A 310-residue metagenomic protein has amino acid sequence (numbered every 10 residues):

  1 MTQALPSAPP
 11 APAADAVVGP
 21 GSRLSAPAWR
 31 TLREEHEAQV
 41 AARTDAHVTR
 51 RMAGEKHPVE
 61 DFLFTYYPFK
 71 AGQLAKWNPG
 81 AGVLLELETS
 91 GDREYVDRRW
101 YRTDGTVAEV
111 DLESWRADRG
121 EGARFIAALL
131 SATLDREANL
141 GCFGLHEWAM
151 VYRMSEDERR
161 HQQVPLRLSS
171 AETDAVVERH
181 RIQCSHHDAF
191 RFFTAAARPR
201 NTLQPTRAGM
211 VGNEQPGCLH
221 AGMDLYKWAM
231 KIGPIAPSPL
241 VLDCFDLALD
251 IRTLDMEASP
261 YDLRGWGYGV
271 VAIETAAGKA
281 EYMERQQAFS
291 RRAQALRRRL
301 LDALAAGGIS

Functional and structural regions predicted by a protein language model:
T2-L129, W266-S310: Active-site acidic/histidine clusters and adjacent loop/turn architecture that either coordinate catalytic ions
Y66, G72-P79, T202-A208, E214 (+1 more regions): Structured soluble/peripheral alpha/beta segments that form catalytic or ligand/cofactor-binding pockets
L74-A81, L145, Y152-D157, H180 (+4 more regions): Generic alpha-helix signal with a bias toward terminal, lower-confidence helices and secondary-structure junctions
V96-L112, G141-W148, H220-L225: Glycine-rich, often proline-containing surface loops adjacent to acidic residues and nearby aromatics that form
V110-G209: A contiguous catalytic/ligand-binding core that recognizes phosphate-bearing ligands
P205, N213-S310: Charged low-complexity "KEKE/polyampholyte" interaction tracts
